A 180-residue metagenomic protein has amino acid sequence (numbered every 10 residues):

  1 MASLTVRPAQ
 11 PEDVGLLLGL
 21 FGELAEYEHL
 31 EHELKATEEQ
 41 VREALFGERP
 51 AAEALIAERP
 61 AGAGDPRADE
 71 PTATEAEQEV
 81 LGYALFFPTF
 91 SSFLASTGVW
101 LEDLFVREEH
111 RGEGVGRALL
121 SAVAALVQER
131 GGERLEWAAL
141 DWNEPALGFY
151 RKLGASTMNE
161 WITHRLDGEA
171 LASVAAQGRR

Functional and structural regions predicted by a protein language model:
T5-L17, L30: A short beta-loop-alpha structural element at the N-terminal edge of CoA-dependent acyl/N-acetyltransferase catalytic
G19-H32: Helix-loop element at the rim of GNAT/NAT acetyltransferase active sites that forms part of the acceptor-substrate
E31-A54, G62-D69: Active-site rim helix/loop that mediates acceptor-substrate recognition in acyltransferases
I56, D65-P71, Q78-F87: Conserved beta-strand in the GNAT
A57, G112-R117: Glycine-rich acyl-CoA binding loop
R117, S121, E129, D141-E160 (+1 more regions): Conserved active-site alpha-helix within GNAT-family acetyltransferase domains
Q128-A138: Conserved GNAT acetyl-CoA-binding A-motif
E136-A146, R165-E169: Conserved beta-strand-loop-alpha-helix junction that forms the acyl-donor binding cleft
